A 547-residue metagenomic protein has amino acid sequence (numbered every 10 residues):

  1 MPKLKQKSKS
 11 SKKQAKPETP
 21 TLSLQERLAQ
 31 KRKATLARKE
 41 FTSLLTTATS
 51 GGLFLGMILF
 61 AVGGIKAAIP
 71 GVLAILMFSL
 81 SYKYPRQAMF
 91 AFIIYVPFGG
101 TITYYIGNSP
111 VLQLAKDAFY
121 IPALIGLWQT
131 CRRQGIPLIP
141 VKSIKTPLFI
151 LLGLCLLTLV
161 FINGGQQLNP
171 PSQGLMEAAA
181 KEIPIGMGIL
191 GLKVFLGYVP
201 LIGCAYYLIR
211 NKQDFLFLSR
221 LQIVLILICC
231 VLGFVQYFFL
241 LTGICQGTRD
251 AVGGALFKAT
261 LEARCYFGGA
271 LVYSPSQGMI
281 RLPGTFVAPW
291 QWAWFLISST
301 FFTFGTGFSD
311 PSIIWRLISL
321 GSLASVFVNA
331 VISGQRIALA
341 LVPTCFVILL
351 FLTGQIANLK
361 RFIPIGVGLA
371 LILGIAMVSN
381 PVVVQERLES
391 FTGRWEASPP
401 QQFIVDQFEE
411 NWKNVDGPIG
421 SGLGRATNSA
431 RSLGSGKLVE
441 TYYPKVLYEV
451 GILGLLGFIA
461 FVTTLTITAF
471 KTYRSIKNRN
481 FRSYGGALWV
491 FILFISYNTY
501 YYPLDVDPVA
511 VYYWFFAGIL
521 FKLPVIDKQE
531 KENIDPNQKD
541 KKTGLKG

Functional and structural regions predicted by a protein language model:
P2-F41, A376, R479-F481, W514-G547: A juxtamembrane structural motif centered on a specific transmembrane helix
P2-K5, V231-G247, Y273, A330 (+2 more regions): A membrane-periplasm/extracellular boundary helix in multi-pass inner-membrane enzymes that assemble envelope glycans
L80-S109, L114-V199, I495, K546-G547: N-terminal hydrophobic segments of proteins, predominantly signal-anchor/transmembrane helices of inner/organellar
I125, F346, R361-I365, A487-T499 (+1 more regions): Transmembrane alpha-helices of multi-pass inner-membrane enzymes
L148-L152, L156, V199-C204, F217-T242 (+2 more regions): Alpha-helical transmembrane segments of multi-pass inner-membrane proteins
I280, G284-W290, S435-F470: A conserved mid-to-late transmembrane alpha helix and its immediate loop/hinge that forms the functional core
L317-V326, F470-Y501: Loop-to-helix entry and N-terminal half of a specific, functionally important transmembrane alpha helix in multi-pass
P381-V450, A469-I476: Long extracytoplasmic/lumenal interhelical loops at the membrane interface of multi-pass membrane proteins
